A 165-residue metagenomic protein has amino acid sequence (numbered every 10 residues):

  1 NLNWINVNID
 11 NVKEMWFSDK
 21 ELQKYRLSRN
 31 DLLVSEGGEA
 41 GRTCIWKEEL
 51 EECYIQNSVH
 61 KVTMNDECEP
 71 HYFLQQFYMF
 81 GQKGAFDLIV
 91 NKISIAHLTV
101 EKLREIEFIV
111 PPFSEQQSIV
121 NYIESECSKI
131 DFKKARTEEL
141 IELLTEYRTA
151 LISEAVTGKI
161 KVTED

Functional and structural regions predicted by a protein language model:
N1-R29: Sequence-specific dsDNA recognition surfaces
G41-R42, V59-K61: Histidine-centered metal-chelating micro-motifs
E49, M64-P70: Ligand-binding loop in jelly-roll beta-barrel domains
C53-H60, C68, N91-Q117: A short glycine-rich beta-alpha junction/loop motif
P70-A85: Glycine- and charge-enriched low-complexity intrinsically disordered segments
I109-D165: Amphipathic alpha-helical coiled-coil/heptad-repeat segments
